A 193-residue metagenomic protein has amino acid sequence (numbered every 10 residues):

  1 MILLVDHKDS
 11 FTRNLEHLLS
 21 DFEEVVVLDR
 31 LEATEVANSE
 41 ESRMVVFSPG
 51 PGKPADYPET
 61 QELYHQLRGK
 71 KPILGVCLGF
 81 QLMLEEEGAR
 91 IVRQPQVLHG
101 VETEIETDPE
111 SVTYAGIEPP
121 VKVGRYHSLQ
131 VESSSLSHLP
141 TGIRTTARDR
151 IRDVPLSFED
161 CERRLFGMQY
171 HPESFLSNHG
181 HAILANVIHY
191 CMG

Functional and structural regions predicted by a protein language model:
I2, K8-G75, E87: Flexible gly/pro-rich beta->alpha loop and the following alpha-helix that scaffold active-site loops
V5-D6, Y170: Active-site flanking residues adjacent to catalytic metal/cofactor-binding acidic residues
L19, P140, A182-L184: Residues in and immediately flanking transmembrane alpha helices
E35, V112-T113, I183: Exposed alpha-helical structural elements
E62-Q66, L74, Q81-L165, Y170-N178 (+1 more regions): Pocket-forming structural segment of enzyme catalytic cores
H179-G193: Extracellular ligand-binding/catalytic regions of CAZymes and related secreted enzymes and adhesion modules
